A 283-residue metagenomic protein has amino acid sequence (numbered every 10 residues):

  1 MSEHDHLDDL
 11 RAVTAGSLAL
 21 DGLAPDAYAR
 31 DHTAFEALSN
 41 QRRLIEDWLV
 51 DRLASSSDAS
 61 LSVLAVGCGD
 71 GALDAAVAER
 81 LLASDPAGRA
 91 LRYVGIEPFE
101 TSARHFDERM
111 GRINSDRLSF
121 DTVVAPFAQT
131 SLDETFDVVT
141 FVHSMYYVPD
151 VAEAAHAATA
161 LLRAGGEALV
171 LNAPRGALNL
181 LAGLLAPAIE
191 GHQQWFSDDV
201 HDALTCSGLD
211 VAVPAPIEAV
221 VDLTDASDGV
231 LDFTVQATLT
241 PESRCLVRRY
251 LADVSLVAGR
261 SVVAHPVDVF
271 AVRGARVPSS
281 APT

Functional and structural regions predicted by a protein language model:
S2-S56: Class I SAM-dependent methyltransferase Rossmann-like catalytic core, especially the SAM/SAH-binding loop
S62-Q129: Class I SAM-dependent methyltransferase SAM/SAH-binding core
A128-V139: A short acidic, Gly/Pro-enriched loop at the edge of an enzyme's catalytic core that lines a small-molecule cofactor
D137-A152: A short SAM/SAH-binding and catalytic strip from SAM-dependent methyltransferases
A152-E167: A short glycine-rich, Lys/Arg-flanked "PGG" loop and its adjoining helix->strand segment in the class I
E167-W195: Conserved class I S-adenosyl-L-methionine
H192-G208: Short alpha-helix
D210-T283: Conserved Class I S-adenosyl-L-methionine
